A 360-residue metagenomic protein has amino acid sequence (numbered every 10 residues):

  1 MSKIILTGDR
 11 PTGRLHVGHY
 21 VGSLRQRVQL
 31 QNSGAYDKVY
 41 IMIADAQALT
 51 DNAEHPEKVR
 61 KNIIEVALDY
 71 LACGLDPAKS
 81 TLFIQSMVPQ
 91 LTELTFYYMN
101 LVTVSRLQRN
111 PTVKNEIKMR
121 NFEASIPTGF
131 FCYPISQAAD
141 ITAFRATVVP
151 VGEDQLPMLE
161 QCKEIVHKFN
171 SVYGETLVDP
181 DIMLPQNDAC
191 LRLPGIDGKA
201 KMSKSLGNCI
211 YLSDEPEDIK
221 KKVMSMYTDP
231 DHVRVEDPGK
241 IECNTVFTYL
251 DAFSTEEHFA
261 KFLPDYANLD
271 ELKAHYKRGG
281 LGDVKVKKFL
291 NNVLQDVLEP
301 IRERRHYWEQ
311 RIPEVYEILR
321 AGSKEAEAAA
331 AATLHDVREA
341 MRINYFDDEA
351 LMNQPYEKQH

Functional and structural regions predicted by a protein language model:
M1-K3, F346-D347: Extreme N-terminus of proteins, especially the signal/transit-peptide cleavage junction and the first residues
S2-A139, E257, D296, H306: N-terminal Rossmann-like or analogous alpha/beta NTP/dinucleotide-binding catalytic cores that position adenine
T7-D9, I84, R145, G195 (+2 more regions): Pocket-edge structural micro-motifs
R10, Q47-A48, F144-V149, G207 (+1 more regions): A broad detector of the eukaryotic-type serine/threonine protein kinase catalytic domain
L15-L24, Y40, D45, E54-V59 (+7 more regions): Structured ligand/cofactor/substrate-binding pocket environments in proteins
F83, V149, L351: Residue-level "edge-of-site" marker
P157, K163-H360: Conserved nucleotide- and phosphate/pyrophosphate-binding catalytic cores in adenylate/nucleotidyl-handling enzymes
